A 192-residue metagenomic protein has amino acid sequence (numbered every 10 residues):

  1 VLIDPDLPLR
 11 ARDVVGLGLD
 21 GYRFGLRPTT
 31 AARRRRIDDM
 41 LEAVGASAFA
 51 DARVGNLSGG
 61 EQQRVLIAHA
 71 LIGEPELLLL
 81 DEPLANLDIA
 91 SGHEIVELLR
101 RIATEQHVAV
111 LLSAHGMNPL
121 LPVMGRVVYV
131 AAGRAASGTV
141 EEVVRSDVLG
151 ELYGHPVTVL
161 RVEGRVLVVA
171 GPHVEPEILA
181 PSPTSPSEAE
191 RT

Functional and structural regions predicted by a protein language model:
G16, T30-F49: Conserved ABC ATPase "signature" region
R53-L57, E61: Conserved ABC ATPase signature
E74: Conserved catalytic motifs of ABC-family nucleotide-binding domains
L78-E82: Catalytic Walker B motif of ABC-type/P-loop ATPase nucleotide-binding domains
A114-H115: H-loop/switch region of ABC-family ATPase nucleotide-binding domains
V128, A132-E142: Conserved switch/coupling elements of ABC/ABC-like ATPase nucleotide-binding domains
S146, L152-T192: ABC ATPase nucleotide-binding domains
